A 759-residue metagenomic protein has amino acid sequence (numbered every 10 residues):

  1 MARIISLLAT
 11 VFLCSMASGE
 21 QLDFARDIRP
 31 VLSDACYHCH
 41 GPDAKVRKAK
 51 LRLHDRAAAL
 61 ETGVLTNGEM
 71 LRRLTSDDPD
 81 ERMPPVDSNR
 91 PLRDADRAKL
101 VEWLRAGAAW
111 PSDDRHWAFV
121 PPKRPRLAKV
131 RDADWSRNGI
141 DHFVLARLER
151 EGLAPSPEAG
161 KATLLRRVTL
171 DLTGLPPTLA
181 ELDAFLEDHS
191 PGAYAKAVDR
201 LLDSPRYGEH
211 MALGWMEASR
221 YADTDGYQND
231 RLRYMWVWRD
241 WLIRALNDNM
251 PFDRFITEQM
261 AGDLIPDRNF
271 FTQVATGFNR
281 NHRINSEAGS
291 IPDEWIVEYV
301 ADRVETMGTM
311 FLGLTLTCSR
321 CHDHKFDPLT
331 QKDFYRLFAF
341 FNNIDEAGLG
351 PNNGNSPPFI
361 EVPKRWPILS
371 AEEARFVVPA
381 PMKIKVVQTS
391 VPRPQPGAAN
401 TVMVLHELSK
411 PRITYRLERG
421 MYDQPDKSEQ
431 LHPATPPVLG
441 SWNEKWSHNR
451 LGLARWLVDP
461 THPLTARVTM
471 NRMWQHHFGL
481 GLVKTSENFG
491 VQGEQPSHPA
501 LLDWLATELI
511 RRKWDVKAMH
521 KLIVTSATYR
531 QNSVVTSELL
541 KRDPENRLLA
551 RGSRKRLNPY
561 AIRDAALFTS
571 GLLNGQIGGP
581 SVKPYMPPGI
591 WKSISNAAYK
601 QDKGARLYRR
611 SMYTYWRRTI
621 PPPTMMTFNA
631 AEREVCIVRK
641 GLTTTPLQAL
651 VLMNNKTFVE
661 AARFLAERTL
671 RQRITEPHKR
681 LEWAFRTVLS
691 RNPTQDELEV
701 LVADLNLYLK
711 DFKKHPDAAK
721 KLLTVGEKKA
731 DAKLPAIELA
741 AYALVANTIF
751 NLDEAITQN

Functional and structural regions predicted by a protein language model:
I5-S15: Bacterial N-terminal signal peptides
G19-A146, R150, A162-R167, P177-F185 (+6 more regions): Solvent-exposed helix-loop boundary motif
E81-M83, Y227-N229, D248, T276-R412 (+1 more regions): Active-site histidine-acidic residue metal-binding/catalytic motifs, centered on HxH/HExxH-like signatures
R131-R167, D171-R206, R220-R268, D327-T330 (+7 more regions): Primarily short, surface-exposed interaction patches in extracytoplasmic proteins
S286-I291, R610, R617-F628: Active-site Gly/Thr loop motif
V745: Short, surface-exposed polybasic-aromatic patches that bind anionic ligands, especially phosphate groups
